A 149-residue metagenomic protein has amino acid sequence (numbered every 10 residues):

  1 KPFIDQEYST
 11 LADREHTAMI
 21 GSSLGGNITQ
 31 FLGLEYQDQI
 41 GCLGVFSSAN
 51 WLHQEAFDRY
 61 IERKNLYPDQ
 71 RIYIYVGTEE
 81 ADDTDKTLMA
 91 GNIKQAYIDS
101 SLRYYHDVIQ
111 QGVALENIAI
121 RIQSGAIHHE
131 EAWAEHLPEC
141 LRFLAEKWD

Functional and structural regions predicted by a protein language model:
K1-D149: Non-catalytic cap/lid and distal C-terminal segments of serine-dependent acyl enzymes
